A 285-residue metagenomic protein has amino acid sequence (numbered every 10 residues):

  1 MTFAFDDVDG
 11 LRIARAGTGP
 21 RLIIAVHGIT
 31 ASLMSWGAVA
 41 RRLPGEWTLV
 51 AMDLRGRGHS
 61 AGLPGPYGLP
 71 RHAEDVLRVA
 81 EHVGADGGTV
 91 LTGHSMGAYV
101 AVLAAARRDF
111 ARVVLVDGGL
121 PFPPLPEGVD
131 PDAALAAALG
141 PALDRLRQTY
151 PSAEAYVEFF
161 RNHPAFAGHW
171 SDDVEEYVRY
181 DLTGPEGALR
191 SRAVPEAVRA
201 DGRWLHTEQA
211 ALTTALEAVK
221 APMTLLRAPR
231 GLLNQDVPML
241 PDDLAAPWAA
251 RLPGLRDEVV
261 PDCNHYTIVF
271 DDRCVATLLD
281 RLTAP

Functional and structural regions predicted by a protein language model:
M1-I23, P44-W47, A137-L139, A246-P247 (+2 more regions): Alpha/beta-hydrolase fold catalytic core
A16-G62: Conserved HGGG/HGGXW glycine-rich cap/lid loop of the alpha/beta-hydrolase fold
L54-T92, C263: Active-site loop/oxyanion-hole signature of alpha/beta-hydrolase fold enzymes
G87-D130: Conserved hydrolase catalytic core segment
V116-P151: A catalytic-pocket lid/entrance helix-loop region that shapes and gates access to the active site across common
R147-V237: Alpha/beta-hydrolase
A218-C263: Conserved loop-alpha-helix segment in the C-terminal half of the alpha/beta-hydrolase fold that carries the catalytic
V260-D272: Catalytic histidine-centered segment of alpha/beta-hydrolase-like enzymes
